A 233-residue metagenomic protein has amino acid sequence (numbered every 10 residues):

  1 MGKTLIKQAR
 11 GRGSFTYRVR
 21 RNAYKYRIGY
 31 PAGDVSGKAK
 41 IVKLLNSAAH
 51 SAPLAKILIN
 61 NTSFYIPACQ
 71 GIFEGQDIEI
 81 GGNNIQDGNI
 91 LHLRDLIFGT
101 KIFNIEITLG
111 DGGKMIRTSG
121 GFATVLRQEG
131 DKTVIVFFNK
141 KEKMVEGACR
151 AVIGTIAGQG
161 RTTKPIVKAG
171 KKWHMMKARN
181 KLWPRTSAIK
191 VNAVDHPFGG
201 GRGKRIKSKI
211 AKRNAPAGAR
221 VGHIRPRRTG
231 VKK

Functional and structural regions predicted by a protein language model:
M1-A52, F73-K233: Basic, glycine/proline-rich low-complexity segments that contact nucleic acids
L54-L58, Y65, E79: Short, conserved beta-strand segments within well-ordered enzyme catalytic domains that often line or immediately flank
I59, A68, R127: Conserved strand-loop elements at the edges of beta-sheets that form or border functional pockets
I59-T62, F138-K140: Glycine-centered tight beta-turn/hairpin loop motif at sheet-sheet or coil-to-beta transitions
T62-F73: Beta-strand/loop nucleic-acid-binding surfaces
